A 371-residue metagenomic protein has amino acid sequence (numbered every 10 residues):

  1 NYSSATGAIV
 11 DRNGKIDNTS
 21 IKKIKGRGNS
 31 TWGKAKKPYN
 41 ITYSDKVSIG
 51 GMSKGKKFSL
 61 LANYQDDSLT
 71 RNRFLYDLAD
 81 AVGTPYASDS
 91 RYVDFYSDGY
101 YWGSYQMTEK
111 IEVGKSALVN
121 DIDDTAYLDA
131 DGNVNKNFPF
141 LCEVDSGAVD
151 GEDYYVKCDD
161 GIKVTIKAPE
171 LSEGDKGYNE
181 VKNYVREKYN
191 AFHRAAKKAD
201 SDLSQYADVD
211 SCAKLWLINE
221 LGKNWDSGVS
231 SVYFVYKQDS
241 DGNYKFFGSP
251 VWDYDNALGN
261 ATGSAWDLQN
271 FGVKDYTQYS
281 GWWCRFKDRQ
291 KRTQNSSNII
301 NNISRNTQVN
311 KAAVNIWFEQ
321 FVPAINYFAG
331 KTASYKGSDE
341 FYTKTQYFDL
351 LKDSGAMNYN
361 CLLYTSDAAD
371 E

Functional and structural regions predicted by a protein language model:
N1-K15, M357-S366: Regulatory N- and C-terminal appendages and interdomain linkers associated with kinase/kinase-like NTP transferase
A5-D11, I16-A62: Conserved oxyanion/phosphate-binding beta-strand-loop segments in alpha/beta enzyme cores
K34, I166-V229, K237-Q238, N243-V251 (+2 more regions): Middle-to-C-terminal accessory/interaction subdomains
N40-T42, S59-A62, D94, G103-M107 (+3 more regions): Structural recognition of the beta-strand scaffold that forms the well-ordered cores of secreted hydrolase catalytic
V47-S48, A62, G83-S88, Y100-L217 (+1 more regions): Internal "kinase-insert"/substrate-recognition segments embedded within catalytic cores of ATP-dependent enzymes
Q65-T84: A conserved alpha-helical element in kinase catalytic cores
S88-D94, G228-V235: A short glycine-rich, hydrophobically flanked beta-strand micro-motif that places a catalytic Asp/Glu for divalent metal
D367-E371: A short, hydrophobic C-terminal helix/tail in secreted or cell-surface proteins
